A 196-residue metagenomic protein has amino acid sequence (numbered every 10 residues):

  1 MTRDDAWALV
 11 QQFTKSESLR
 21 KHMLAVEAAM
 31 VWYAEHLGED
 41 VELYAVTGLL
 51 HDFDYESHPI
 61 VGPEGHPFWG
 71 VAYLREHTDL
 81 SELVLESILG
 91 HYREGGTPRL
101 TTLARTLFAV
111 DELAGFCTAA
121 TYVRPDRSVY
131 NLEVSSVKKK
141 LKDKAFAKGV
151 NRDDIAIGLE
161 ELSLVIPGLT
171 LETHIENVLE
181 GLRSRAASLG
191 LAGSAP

Functional and structural regions predicted by a protein language model:
M1, K21-A25, G65, L83 (+5 more regions): Conserved active-site and cofactor/substrate-binding residues in soluble primary-metabolism enzymes
M1-V61: Acidic/His-rich, divalent-metal-binding segments that scaffold phosphate/diphosphate chemistry
T2-E17, A28, P67, T97 (+4 more regions): Metal-centered catalytic cores of metalloenzymes
Q11, V31, E35, R75-E76 (+2 more regions): Short polybasic/polar patches that bind polyanions
Q11-T14, D111, P167: Short amphipathic alpha-helical segments at helix-loop
S16, L103-L107, G168, E172: Amphipathic, non-membrane alpha-helical segments in soluble helical-bundle scaffolds
L37-K144, A156: Divalent metal-dependent catalytic cores for phosphoryl transfer on phosphate-bearing substrates
V129, S136-P196: A structured, mid-to-C-terminal "fold-capping" secondary-structure block
